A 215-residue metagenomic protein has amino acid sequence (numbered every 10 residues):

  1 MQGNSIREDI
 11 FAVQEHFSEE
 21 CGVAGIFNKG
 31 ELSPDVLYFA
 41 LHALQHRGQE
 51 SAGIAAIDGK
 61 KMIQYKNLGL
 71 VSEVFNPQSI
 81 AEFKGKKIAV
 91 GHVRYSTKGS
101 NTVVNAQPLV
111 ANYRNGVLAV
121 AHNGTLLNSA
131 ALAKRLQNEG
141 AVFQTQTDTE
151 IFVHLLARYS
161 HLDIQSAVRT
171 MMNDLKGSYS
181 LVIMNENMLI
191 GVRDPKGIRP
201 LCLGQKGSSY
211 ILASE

Functional and structural regions predicted by a protein language model:
M1-E215: Conserved short alpha-helical segments that host acidic/polar catalytic motifs at enzyme active sites
